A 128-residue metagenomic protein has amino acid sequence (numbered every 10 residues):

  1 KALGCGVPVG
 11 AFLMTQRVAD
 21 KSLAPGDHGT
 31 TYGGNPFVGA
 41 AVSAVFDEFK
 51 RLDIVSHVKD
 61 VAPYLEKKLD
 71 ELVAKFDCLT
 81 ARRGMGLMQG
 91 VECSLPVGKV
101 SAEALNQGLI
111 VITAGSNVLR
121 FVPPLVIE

Functional and structural regions predicted by a protein language model:
K1-E128: Conserved N-terminal phosphate-binding loop of PLP-dependent enzymes in the Aspartate aminotransferase
